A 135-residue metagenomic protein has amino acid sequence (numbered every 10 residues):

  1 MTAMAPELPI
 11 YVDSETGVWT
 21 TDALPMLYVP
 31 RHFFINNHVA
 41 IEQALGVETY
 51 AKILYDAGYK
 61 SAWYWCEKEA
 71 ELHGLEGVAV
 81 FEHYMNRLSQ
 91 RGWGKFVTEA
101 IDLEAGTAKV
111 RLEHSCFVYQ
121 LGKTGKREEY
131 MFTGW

Functional and structural regions predicted by a protein language model:
M1-K109, H114-F132: N-terminal accessory segment detector
